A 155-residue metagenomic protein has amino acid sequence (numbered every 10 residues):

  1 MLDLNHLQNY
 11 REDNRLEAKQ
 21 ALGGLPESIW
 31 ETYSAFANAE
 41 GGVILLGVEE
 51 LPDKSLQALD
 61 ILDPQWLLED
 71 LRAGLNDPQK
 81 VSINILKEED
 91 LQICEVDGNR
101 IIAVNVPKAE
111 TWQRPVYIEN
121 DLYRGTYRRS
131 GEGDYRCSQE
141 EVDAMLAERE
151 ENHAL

Functional and structural regions predicted by a protein language model:
M1-L155: Conserved N-terminal catalytic/coupling substructures associated with nucleotide/phosphate chemistry
